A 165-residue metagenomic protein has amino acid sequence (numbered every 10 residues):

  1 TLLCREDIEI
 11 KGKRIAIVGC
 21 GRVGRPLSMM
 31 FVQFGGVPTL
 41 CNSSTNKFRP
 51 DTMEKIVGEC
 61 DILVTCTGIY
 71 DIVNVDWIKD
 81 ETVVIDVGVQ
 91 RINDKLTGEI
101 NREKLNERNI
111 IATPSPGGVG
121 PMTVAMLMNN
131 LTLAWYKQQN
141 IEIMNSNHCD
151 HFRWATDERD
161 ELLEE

Functional and structural regions predicted by a protein language model:
T1-W77, V83, T97, R102-E103: Glycine-rich phosphate/diphosphate-binding loop of Rossmann-like nucleotide-binding domains
L3-D7, L133, Q138-H148: A charged, well-structured terminal subsegment
M29-M30, I78, I85, G98 (+3 more regions): Alpha-helix boundary/interfacial micro-motifs
C41, I100, R108, T156-R159: Intrinsic-disorder/low-complexity regions
S44-N46, T67-G68, R91-N93, A112-T113 (+2 more regions): Short, surface-exposed, polar/charged, turn-prone segments marking secondary-structure boundaries
I85-I141: Rossmann-fold NAD(P)-binding glycine/threonine-rich loop
E142-E165: Eukaryotic N-terminal low-complexity, Ser/Thr- and Lys/Arg-rich leader segments that predominantly function as
